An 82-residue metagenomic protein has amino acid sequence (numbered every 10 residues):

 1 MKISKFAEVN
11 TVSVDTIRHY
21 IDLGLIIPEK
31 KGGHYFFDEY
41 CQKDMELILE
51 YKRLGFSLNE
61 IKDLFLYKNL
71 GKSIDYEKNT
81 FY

Functional and structural regions predicted by a protein language model:
K2-E8, I27, E39-Y82: Arg/Lys-rich, alpha-helical DNA-contact motif
F6, S13-T16: Short glycine/proline-centered loop/turn elements that form peptide/ligand docking sites
I17-R18, I48: Short, hydrophobic-biased segments on the C-terminal half of alpha helices that form "recognition helices"
Y20, F37: Conserved active-site tyrosine of GNAT-family acetyltransferases
G24: Glycine-centered, phosphate/nucleic-acid-interacting loop/turn motifs that mediate DNA/RNA or nucleotide
K30-Y35: Short, Lys/Arg-rich nucleic-acid/phosphate-binding segment
